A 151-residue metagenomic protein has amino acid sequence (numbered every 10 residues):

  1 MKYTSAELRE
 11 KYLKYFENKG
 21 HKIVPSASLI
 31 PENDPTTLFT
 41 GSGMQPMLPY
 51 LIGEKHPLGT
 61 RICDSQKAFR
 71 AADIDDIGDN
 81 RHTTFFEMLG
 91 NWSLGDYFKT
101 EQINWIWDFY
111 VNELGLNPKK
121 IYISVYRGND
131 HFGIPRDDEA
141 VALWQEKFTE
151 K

Functional and structural regions predicted by a protein language model:
M1-K151: Structured aminoacyl-transfer and RNA-binding surfaces used for tRNA recognition/handling in the translation apparatus
